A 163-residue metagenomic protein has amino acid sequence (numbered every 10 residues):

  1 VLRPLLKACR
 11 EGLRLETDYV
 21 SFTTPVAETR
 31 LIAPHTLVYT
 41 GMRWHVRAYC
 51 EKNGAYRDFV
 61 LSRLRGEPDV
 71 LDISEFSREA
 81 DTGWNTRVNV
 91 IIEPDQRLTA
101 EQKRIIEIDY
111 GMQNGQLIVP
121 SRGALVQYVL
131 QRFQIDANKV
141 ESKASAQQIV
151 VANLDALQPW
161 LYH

Functional and structural regions predicted by a protein language model:
V1-H163: Short glycine- and basic-residue-enriched patches
